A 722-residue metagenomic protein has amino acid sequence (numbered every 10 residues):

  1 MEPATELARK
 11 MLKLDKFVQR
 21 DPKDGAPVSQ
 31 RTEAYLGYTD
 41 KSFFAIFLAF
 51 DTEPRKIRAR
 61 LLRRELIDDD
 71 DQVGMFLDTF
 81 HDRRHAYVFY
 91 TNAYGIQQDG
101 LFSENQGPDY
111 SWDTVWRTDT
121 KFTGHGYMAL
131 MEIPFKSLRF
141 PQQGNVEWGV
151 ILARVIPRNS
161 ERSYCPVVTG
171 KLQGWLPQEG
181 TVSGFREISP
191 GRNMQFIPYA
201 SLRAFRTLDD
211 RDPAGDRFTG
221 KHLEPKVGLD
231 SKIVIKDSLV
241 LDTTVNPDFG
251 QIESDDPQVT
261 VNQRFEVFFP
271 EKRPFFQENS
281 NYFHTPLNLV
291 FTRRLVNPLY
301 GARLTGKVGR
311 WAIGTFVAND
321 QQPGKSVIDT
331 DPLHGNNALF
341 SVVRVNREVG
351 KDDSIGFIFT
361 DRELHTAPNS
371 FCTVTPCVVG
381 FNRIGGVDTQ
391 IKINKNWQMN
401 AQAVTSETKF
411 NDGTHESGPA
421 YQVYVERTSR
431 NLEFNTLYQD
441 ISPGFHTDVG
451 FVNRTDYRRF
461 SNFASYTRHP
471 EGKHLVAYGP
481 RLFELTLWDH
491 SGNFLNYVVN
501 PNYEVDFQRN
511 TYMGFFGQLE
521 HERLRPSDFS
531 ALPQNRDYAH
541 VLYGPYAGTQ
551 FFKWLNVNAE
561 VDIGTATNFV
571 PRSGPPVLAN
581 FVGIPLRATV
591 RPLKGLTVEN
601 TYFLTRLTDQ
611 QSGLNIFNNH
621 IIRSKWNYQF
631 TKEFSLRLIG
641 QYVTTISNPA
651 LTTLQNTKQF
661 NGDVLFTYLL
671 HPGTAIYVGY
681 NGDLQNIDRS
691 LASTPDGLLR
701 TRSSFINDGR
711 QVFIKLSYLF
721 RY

Functional and structural regions predicted by a protein language model:
M1-E348, S354-F357: Structural preference for beta-rich elements and adjacent junctions enriched in aromatics
K41-F43, H85, Y127, G144-W148 (+16 more regions): Outer-envelope beta-barrel architecture signal
A49-D51, F135, N246-P247, N319 (+6 more regions): A short beta-strand motif that forms part of the nucleic acid-binding face of small beta-barrel RNA-binding folds
S160-P166, D210, E253-V261, V327 (+7 more regions): Outer-membrane beta-barrel and related beta-rich outer-membrane complex signature in Gram-negative bacteria
T169-S189, K325-G385, Q390-K392, M513-V561 (+2 more regions): Outer-membrane beta-barrel transmembrane domain signature of Gram-negative proteins, especially the mid-to-C-terminal
P190-L241, F340-K409, P470, Y478-R481 (+7 more regions): Surface-exposed extracellular loop regions of Gram-negative outer-membrane beta-barrel proteins
F218-H222, V240, F249-N500, F507 (+1 more regions): Catalytic-domain carbohydrate-binding cleft regions of carbohydrate-active enzymes
N297, Q402-K409, G413-Y722: Exposed, low-structure sequence patches enriched in small/polar residues
